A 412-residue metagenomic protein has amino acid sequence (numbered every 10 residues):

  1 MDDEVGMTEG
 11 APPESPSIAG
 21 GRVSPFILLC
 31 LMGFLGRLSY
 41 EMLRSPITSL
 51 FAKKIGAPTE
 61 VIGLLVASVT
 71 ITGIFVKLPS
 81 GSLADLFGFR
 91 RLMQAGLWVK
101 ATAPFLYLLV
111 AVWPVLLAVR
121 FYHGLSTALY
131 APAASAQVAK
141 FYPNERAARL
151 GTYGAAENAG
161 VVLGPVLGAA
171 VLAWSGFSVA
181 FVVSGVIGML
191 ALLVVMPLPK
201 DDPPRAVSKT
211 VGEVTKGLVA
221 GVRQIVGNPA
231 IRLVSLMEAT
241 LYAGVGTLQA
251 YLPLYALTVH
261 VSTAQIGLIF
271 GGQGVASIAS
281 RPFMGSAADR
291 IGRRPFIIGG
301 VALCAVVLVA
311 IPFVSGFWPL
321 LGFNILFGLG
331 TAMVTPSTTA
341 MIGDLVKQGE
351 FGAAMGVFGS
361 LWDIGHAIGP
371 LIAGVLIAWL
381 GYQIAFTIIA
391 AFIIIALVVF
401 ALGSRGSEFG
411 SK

Functional and structural regions predicted by a protein language model:
T8-V23, D201-L233: Juxtamembrane intracellular "pre-TM" segments in multi-pass secondary transporters
R22-A67, R232-L233, M237, Y242-V259: Helix-loop boundary and gating motifs at the non-cytosolic
T70-L78, V161-V162, G274-I278, P282 (+1 more regions): Residue-level signature of mid-helix packing/kink "hotspots" within the transmembrane helices of 12-pass Major
V76-G88, R281-G292, I377: Helix-to-loop junctions at the C-terminal end of transmembrane segments in multipass secondary transporters
R91-F105, G185, P295-V309: Structural signature of the two symmetry-related core transmembrane helices
A103, P114-Y122, W318-L326: Paired small-residue
V119-N158, A340-M341: Cytoplasmic helix-loop-helix junction between adjacent transmembrane helices in 12-TM secondary transporters
V186-V207, A396-S404: C-terminal membrane-cytosol helix-exit motif in multi-pass small-molecule transporters
